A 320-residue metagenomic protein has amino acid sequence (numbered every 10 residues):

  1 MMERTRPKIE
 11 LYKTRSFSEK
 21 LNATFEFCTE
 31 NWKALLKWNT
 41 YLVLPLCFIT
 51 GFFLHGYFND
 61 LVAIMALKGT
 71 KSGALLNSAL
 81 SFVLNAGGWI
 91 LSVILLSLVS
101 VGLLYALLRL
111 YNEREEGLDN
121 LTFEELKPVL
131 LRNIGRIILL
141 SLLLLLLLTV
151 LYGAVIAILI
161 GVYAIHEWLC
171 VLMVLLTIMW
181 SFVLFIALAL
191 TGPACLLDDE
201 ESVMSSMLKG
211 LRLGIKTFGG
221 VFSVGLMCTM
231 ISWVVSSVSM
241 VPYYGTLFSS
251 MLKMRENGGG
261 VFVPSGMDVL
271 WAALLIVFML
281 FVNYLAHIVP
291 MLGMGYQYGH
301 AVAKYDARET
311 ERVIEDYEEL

Functional and structural regions predicted by a protein language model:
M1-F27: A generic N-terminal leader/anchor concept
M2-R6, L11-Y12, V62-L75, S100 (+4 more regions): Juxtamembrane transition segments at transmembrane-helix termini in multipass membrane proteins
S18-L46, N120-V150, L184-V235, A272: Interfacial aromatic "cap" segments that immediately flank transmembrane helices in multipass membrane proteins
S18-N22, I49-T50, S100-A106: Central hydrophobic cores of alpha-helical transmembrane segments in multi-pass inner-membrane proteins across all
W38-N59, L84-V101, I137-F185, V224-K253 (+1 more regions): Hydrophobic alpha-helical transmembrane segments in multi-pass membrane proteins
G56, K71-A79, V155-A164, V261-G266: Short charge-dense sequence patches
N59-L91: Membrane-anchoring/interfacial helices and their immediately flanking loops in integral membrane proteins
N77-L84, N120-E125, V171-L175, P264-I276: Glycine-rich, flexible loop segments associated with nucleotide phosphate handling
